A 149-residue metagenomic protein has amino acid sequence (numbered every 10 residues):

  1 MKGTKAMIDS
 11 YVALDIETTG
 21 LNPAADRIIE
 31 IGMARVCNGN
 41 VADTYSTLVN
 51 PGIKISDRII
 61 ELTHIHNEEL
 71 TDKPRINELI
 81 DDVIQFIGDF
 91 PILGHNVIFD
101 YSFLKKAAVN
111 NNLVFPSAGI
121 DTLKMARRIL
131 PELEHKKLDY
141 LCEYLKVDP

Functional and structural regions predicted by a protein language model:
M1-S117, P131-P149: Conserved non-catalytic scaffold segment of RNase H-like nuclease domains
S117-R127: A short, structured active-site edge motif that brings together acidic residues
